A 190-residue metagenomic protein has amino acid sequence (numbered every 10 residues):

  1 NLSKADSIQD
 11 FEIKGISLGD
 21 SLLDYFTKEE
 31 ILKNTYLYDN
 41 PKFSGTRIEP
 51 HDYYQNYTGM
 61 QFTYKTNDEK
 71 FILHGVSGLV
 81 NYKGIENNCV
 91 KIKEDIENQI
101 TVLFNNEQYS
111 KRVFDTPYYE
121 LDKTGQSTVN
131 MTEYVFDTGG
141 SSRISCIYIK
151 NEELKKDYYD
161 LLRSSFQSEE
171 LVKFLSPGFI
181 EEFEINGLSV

Functional and structural regions predicted by a protein language model:
L2-S3: Cleavable N-terminal signal peptides
D6-Q9, L32-V102, E107-V190: Amphipathic N-proximal alpha-helical interface segments
K14-D39: N-terminal targeting signals for Sec/Tat export/insertion, comprising classic cleavable signal peptides
